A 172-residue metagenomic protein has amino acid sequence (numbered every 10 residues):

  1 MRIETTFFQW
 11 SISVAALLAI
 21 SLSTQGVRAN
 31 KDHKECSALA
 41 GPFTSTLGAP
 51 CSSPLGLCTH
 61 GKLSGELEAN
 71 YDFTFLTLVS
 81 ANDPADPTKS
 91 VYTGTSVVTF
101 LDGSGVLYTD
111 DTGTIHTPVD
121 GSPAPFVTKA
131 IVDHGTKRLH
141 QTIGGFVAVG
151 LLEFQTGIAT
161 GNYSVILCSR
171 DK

Functional and structural regions predicted by a protein language model:
R2-I12: Bacterial N-terminal signal peptides that target proteins for export
I12-S21: Bacterial N-terminal signal peptides
G26-K172: Beta-strand-enriched cores of mature, soluble protein domains
